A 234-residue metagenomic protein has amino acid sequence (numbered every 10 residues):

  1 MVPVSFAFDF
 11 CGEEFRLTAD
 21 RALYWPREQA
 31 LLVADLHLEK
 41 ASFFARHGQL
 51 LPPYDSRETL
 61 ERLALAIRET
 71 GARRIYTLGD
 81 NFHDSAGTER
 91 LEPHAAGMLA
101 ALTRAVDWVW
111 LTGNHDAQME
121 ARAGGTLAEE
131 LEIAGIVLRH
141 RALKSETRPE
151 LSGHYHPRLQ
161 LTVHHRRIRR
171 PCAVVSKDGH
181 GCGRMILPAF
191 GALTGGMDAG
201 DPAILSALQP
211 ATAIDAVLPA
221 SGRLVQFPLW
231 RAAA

Functional and structural regions predicted by a protein language model:
M1-A234: Extended recognition/assembly regions associated with phosphoester-bond processing machinery
